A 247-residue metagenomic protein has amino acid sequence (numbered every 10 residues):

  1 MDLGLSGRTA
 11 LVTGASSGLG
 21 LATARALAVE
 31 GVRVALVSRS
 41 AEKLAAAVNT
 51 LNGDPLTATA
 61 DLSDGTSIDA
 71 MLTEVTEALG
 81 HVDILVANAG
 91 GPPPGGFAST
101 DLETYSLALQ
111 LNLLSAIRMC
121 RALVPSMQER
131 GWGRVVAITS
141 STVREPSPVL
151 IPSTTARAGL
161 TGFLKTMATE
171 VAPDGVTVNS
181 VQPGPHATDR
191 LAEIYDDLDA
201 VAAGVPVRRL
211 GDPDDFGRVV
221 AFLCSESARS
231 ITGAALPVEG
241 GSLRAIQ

Functional and structural regions predicted by a protein language model:
S16-S17: Conserved glycine-rich cofactor-binding loop
V86, A172, T177, I231-G233: Short, small/polar-rich loop/turn modules that mediate ligand/substrate recognition or access, typified
G96-F97, D101-L109, L191, V201: Substrate-binding pocket helix/loop in short-chain dehydrogenase/reductase
T100, P146-T154, T166: Active-site loop-to-helix junction immediately N-terminal to the catalytic Tyr of the SDR YXXXK motif in Rossmann-fold
C120, A156-R157, L164: Active-site helix of classical SDR
P125, T169-E170, R229: Alpha-helical segment proximal to the catalytic Tyr-Lys
E145, A221, T232-Q247: Short C-terminal tail/terminal secondary-structure segment of NAD(P)H-dependent dehydrogenase/reductase domains
